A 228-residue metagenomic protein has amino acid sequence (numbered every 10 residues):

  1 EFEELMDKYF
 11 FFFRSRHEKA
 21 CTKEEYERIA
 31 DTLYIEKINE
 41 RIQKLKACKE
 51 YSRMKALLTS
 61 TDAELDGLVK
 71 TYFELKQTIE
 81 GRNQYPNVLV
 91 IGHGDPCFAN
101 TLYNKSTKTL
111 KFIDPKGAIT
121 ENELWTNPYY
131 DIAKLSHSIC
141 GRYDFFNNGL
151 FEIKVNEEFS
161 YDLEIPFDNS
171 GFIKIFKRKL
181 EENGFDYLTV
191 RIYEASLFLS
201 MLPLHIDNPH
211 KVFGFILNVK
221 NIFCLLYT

Functional and structural regions predicted by a protein language model:
E1-D7, F11, S15-E18, K44-A56 (+2 more regions): A glycine-centered beta->alpha junction motif in the catalytic cores of kinase/phosphotransferase enzymes
E1-Y51, Y72-K76, G81-Y85: Conserved kinase catalytic-core helix
L5-R16, I132, S136-I139, V219: Short amphipathic C-terminal alpha-helix that caps PH/PH-like domains
K23-L33, N147-N148, G184-A195: Acidic carboxylate-rich catalytic motifs and surrounding loops in phosphoryl-/glycosyl-chemistry enzymes
C48-M54, L58-R82, T101-L102, T109 (+2 more regions): Hydrophobic transmembrane helix bundles of membrane-integrated enzymes that assemble and modify cell-envelope
F73-T126: Active-site acidic catalytic loop and adjacent metal/ATP-binding pocket of ATP-dependent phosphoryl transfer enzymes
L110, A118-K179, A195-H210: Active-site activation/catalytic loop segments of kinase-like enzymes and analogous catalytic loops in related
Y227-T228: Conserved small/polar residues in nucleotide/adenosyl-binding loops
